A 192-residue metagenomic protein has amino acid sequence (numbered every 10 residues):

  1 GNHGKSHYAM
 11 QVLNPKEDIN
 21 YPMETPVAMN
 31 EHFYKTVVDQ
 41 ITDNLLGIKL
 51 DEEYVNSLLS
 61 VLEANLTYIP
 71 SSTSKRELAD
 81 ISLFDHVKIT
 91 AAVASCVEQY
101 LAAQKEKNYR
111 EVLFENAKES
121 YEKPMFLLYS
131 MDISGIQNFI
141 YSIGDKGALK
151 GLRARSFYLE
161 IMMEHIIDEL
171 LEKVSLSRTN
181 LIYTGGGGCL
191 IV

Functional and structural regions predicted by a protein language model:
G1-V192: Regulatory and interdomain segments flanking nucleotide-handling catalytic cores in signaling/defense enzymes
